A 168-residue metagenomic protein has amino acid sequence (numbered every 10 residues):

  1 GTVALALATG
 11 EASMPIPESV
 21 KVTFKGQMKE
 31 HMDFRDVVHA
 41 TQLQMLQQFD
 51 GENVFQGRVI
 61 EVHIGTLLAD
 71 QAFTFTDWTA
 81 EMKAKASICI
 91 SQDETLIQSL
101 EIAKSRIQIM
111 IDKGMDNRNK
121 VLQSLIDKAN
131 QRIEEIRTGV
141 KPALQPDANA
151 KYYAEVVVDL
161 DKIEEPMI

Functional and structural regions predicted by a protein language model:
G1-N119: Mobile "lid/hinge" segments at catalytic clefts and subdomain interfaces of large enzymes
E81-I168: Accessory "access/gating" subregions that flank catalytic or transport cores
